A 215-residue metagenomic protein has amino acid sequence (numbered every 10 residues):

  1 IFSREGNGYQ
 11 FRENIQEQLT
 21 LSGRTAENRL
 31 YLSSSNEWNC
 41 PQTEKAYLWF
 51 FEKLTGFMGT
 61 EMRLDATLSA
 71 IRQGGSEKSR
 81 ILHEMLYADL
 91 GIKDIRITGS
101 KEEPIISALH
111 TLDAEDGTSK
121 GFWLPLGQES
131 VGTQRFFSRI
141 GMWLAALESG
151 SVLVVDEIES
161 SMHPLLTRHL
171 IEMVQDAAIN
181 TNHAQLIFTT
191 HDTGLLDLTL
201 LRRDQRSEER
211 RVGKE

Functional and structural regions predicted by a protein language model:
I1-G99: Electropositive, glycine-dotted interaction segments that contact anionic polymers or phosphate-rich ligands
K101-E103: Short acidic/glycine-enriched loop/turn segments that link adjacent beta-strands
I105-L109: Conserved structural core of kinase catalytic domains
T111-K214: Switch/communication elements of ASCE P-loop NTPase nucleotide-binding domains
